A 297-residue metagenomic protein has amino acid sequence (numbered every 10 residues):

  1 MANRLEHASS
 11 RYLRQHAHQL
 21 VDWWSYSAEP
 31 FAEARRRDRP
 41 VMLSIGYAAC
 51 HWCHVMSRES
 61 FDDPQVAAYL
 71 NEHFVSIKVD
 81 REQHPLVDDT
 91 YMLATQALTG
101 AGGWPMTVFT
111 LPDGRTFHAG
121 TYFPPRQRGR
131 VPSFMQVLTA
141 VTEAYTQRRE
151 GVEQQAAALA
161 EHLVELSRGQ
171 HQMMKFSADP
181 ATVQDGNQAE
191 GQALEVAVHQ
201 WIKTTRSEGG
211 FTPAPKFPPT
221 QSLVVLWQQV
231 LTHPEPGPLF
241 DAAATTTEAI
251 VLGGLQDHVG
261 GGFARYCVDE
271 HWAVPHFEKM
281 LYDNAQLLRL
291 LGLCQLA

Functional and structural regions predicted by a protein language model:
M1-A297: Replace the tail clause
